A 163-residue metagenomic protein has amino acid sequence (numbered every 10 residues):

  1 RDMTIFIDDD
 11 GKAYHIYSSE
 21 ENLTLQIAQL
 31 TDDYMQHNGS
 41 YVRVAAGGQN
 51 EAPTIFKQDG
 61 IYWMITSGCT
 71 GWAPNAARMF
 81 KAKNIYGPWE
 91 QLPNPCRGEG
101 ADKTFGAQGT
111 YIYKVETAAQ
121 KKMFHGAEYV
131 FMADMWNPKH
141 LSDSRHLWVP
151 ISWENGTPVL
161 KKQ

Functional and structural regions predicted by a protein language model:
R1-Q163: Carbohydrate-active catalytic/glycan-binding domains of CAZyme proteins, especially the secreted or lumenal ectodomains
